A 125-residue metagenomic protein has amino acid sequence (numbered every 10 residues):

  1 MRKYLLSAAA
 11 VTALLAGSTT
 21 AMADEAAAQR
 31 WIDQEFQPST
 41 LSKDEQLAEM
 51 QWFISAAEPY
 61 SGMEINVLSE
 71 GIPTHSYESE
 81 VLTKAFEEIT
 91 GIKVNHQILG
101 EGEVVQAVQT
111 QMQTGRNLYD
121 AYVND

Functional and structural regions predicted by a protein language model:
M1-A23: Gram-negative bacterial Sec-dependent N-terminal signal peptides
S7, A16, E58-Y60, E87 (+1 more regions): Generic structural signal for beta-strand residues in well-ordered domains
L14, Q37-T40, D44, N95 (+1 more regions): Short N-terminal micro-motifs specific to bacterial/archaeal maturation and metal-cluster initiation sites
A23-V67, E87-E88: Immediate post-signal peptide segment of exported/extracytoplasmic ligand-binding proteins
E49-A56, P73-K93: Short, polar/charged alpha-helical segment
G62-E64, G91-V94, L118-Y119: A common structural microfeature
S69-S79, H96-D125: Ligand-binding clamshell of periplasmic/extracellular solute-binding protein-like
